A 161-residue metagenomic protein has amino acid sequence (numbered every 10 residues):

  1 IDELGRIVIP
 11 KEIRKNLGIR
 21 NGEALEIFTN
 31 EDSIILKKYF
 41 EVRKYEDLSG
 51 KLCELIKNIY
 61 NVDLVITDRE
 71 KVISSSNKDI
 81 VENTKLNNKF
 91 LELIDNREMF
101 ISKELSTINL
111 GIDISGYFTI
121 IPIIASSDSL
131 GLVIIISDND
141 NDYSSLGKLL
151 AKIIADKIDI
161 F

Functional and structural regions predicted by a protein language model:
I1-S74: Intrinsically disordered, low-complexity terminal regulatory regions
R14, D79-I80, I136: A generic structural motif
E46, G50-L55, L86, F90-L91 (+2 more regions): Juxtadomain coupling helices with adjacent low-complexity linkers
C53-I112: Structured interaction and signal-relay segments at domain junctions
E104, I123, D138: Fold-independent oxyanion-binding glycine-rich loops and adjacent beta-strand/coil segments at enzyme active sites
D113-I124: A short beta-strand signature within small-molecule sensing/ligand-binding domains used in signal transduction
I123-V133: Short hydrophobic/glycine-rich mini-motifs in sensory/regulatory modules that couple input to downstream signaling
